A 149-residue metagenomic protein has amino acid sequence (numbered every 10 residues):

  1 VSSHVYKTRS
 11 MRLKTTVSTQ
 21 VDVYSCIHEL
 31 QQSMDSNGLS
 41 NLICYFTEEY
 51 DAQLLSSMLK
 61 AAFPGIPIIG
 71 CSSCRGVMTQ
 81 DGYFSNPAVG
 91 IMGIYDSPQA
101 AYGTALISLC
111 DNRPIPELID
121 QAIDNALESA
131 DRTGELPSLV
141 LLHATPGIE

Functional and structural regions predicted by a protein language model:
S2-E149: Cofactor- and metal-binding active-site motifs of prokaryotic enzymes that mediate redox/radical or nucleophilic
